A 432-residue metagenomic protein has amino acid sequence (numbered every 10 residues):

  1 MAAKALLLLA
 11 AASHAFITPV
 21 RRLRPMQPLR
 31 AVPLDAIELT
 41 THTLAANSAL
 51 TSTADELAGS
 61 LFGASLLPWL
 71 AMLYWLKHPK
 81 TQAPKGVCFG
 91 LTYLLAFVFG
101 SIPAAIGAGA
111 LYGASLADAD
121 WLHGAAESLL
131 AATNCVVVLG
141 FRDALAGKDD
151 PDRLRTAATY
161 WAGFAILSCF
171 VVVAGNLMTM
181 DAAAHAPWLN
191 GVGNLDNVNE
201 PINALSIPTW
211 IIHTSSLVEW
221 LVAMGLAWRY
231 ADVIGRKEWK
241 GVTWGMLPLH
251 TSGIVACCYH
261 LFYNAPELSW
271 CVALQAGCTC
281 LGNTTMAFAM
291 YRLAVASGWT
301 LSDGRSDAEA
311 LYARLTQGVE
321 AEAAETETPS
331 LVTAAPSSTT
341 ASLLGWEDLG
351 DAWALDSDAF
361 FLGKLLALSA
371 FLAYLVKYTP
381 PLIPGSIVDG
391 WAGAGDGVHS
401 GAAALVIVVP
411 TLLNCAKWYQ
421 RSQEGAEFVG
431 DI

Functional and structural regions predicted by a protein language model:
M1-L8: Sec-dependent signal peptide recognition, specifically the positively charged N-region followed immediately by
A10-A12: Long, compositionally biased alpha-helical segments
A15: Active-site histidine-anchored catalytic micro-motif
R21-I432: N-terminal plastid-targeting presequences
